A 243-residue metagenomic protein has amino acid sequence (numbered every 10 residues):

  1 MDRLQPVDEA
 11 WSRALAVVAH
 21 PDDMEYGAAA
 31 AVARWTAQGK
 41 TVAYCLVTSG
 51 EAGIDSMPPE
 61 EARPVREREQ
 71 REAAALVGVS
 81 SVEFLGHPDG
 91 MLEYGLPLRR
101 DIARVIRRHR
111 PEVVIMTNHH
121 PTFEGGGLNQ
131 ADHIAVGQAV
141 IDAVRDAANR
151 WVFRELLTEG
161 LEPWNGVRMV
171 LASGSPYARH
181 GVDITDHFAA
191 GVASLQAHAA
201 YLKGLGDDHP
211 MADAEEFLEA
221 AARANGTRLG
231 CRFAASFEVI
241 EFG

Functional and structural regions predicted by a protein language model:
M1-E112, E238: Active-site rim/loop-helix segments in enzyme catalytic domains that contact anionic ligands
M1-L15, G95-G243: Metal-dependent de-N-acetylase/amidase catalytic core
